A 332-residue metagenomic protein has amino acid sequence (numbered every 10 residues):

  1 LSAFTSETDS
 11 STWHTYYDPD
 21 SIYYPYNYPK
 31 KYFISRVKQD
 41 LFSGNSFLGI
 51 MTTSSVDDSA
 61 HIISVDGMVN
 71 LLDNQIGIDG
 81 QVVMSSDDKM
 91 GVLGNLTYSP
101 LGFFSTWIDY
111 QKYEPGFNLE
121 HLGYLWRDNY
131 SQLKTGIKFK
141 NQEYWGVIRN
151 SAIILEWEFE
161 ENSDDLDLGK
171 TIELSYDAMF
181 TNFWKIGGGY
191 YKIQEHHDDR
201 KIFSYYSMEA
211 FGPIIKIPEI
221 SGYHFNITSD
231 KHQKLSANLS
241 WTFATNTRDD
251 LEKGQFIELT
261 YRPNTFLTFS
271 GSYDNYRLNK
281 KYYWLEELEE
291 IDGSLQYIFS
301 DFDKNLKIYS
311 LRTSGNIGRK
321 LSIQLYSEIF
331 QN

Functional and structural regions predicted by a protein language model:
L1-S54, I108, N118, S131-L133 (+1 more regions): Active-site cores of enzymes that catalyze phosphoryl transfer or operate on phosphate-rich substrates
I22-Y26, K30-S35, L41-G94, P100 (+1 more regions): Beta-propeller domains
M68-D73, G77-N332: Exposed, low-structure sequence patches enriched in small/polar residues
